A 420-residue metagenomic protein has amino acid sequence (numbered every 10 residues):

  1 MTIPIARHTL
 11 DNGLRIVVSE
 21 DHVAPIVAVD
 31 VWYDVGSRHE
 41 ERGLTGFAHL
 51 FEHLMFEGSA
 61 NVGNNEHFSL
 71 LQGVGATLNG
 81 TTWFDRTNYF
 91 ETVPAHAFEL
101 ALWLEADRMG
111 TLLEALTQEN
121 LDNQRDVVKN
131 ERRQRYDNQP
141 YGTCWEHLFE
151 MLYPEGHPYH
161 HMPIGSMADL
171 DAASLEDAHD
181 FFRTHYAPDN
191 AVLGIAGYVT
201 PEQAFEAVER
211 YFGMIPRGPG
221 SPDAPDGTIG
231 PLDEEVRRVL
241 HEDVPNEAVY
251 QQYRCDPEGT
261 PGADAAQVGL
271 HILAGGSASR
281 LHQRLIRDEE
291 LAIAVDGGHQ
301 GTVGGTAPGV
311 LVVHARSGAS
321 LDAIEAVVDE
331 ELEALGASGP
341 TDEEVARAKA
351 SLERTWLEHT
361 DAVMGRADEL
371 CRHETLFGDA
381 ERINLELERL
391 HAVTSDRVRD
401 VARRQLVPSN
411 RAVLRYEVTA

Functional and structural regions predicted by a protein language model:
M1-S37, N61-E99, E119, R135-N190 (+8 more regions): Non-catalytic beta-strand/loop surface segments
V35-T45: Short pre-active-site segment immediately N-terminal to the catalytic Zn-binding motif
G46-S59: Active-site SXXK
E57-N61, G110-E119: Short, polar/flexible loop-turn hinges at active-site or ligand-entry regions and domain interfaces
A106-L116, Y211-P219, D329-G339: A common structural junction motif
Y198: Carbohydrate-associated surface elements
